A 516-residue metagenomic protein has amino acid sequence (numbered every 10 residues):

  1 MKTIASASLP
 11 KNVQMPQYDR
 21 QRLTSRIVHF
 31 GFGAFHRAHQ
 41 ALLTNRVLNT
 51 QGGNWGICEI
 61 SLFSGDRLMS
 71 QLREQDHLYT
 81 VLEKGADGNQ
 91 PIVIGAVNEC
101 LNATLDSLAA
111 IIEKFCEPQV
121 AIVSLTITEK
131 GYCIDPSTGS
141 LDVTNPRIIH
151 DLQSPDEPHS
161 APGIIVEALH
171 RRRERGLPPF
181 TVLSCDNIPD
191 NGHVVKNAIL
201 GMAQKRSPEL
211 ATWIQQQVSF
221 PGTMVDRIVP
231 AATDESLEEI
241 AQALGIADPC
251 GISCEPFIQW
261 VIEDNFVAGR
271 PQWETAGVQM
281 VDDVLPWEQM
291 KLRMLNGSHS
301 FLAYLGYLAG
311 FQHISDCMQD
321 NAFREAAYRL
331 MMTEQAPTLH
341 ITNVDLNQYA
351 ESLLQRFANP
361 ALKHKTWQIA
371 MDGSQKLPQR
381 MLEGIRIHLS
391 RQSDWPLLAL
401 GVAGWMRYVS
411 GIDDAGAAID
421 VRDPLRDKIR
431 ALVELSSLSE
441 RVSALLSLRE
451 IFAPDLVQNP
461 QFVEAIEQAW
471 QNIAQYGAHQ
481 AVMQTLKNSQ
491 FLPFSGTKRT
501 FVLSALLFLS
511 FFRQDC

Functional and structural regions predicted by a protein language model:
M1-F494, F512: Substrate/ligand-engaging "lid" and interaction regions
P493-L506: Positively charged N-terminal leader segments that act as targeting/secretion signals
